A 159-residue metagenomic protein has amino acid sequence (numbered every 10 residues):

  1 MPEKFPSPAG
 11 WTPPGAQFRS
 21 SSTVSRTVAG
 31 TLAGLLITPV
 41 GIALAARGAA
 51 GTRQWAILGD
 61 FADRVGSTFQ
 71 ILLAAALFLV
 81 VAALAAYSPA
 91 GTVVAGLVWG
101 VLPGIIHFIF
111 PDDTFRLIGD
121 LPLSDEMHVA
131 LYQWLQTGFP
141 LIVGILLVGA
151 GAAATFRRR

Functional and structural regions predicted by a protein language model:
M1-S20: Intrinsically disordered, low-complexity Pro/Gly-rich regions
Q17-V28, G51, F78-W99, L146-R159: Cytoplasmic membrane-interface segments at the C-terminal ends of transmembrane helices
S20-L32, D60, R64, T68 (+2 more regions): Hydrophobic, aromatic-rich alpha-helical transmembrane segments and their membrane-interface anchor motifs
G30-G41, Y87-F108: Hydrophobic alpha-helical membrane-insertion segments
L35-A43, R47, A150-G151: Transmembrane alpha-helical segments of multi-pass membrane transport proteins and ion-pumping complexes
I42-L72, G104-F139: Membrane interfacial helix motifs at helix-loop boundaries and amphipathic/re-entrant anchors
Q70-V81, L141-I142: Hydrophobic alpha-helical transmembrane segments
M127-R159: A generic hydrophobic-segment detector
